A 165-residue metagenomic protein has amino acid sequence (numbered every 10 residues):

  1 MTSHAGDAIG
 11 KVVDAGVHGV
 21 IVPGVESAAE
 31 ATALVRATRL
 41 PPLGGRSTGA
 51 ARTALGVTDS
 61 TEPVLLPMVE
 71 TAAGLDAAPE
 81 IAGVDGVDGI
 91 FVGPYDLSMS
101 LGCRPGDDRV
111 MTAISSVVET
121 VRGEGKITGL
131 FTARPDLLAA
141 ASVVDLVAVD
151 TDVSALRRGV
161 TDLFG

Functional and structural regions predicted by a protein language model:
M1, V22-V25, V149-D152: Short beta->alpha connector loops at strand-helix junctions that form conserved, small/polar/Pro-enriched
M1, V57-E70, S116-L130: Short beta-strand/loop segments at the ligand-binding rim of alpha/beta enzyme cores
D7-A8, V13-M99: Conserved anion-binding
I21, F91, G129, A148-D150: Conserved beta-strand positions in the central sheet of alpha/beta enzyme cores
A28-P41, C103-R104, D152-G165: C-terminal helical cap(s) of enzyme catalytic domains, especially alpha/beta-barrels
V35-R39, A54-D59, S115-G123, V160-G165: Surface-exposed amphipathic alpha-helices with a cationic face
Y95-K126: A C-terminal functional module that forms or caps the active site or interfaces directly with catalytic machinery
L138-A155: Short, electropositive alpha-helical surface patch
